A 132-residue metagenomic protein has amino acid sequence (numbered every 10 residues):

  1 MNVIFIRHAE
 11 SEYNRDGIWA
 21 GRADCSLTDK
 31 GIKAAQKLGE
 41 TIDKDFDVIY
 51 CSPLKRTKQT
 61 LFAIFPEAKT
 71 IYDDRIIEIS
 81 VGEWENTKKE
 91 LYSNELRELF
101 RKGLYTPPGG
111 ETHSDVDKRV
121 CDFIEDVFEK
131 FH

Functional and structural regions predicted by a protein language model:
M1-I4: Extreme N-terminal starter segment of soluble prokaryotic enzymes
I6-A68, E95, G109-D115: Active-site-proximal alpha-helix that buttresses catalytic centers in soluble enzyme cores
A23, D126-V127: A short hydrophobic/aromatic micro-motif that marks alpha-helical segments and, especially, helix-coil
A35, V120-I124: Short amphipathic alpha-helical/adjacent loop interface patches that line ligand and macromolecule-binding sites
I42-D45, V127-H132: Glycine-rich phosphate-binding loop signature in dinucleotide/nucleotide-binding domains
I64-C121: Phosphate-handling substructures
